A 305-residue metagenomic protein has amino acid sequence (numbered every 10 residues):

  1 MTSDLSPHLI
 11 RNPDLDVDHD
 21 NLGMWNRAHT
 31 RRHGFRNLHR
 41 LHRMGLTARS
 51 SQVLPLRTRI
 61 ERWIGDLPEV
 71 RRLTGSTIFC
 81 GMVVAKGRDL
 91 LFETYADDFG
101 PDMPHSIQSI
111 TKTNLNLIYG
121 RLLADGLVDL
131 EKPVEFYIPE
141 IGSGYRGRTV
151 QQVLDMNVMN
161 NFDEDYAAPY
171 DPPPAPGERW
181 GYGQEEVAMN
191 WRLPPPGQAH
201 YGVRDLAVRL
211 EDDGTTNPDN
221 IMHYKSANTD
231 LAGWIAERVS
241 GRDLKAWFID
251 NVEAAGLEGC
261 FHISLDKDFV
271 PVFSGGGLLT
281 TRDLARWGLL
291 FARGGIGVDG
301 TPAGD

Functional and structural regions predicted by a protein language model:
M1-G100, L127-V128, D155, M159 (+1 more regions): N-terminal leader/targeting segments and the immediately adjacent pre-domain N-terminus
R71-T74, G120, E135, Q151-D155 (+3 more regions): Non-transmembrane alpha-helical segments in soluble domains of secreted/periplasmic/extracellular proteins
R88, S106-L130, V153, A232-A236 (+1 more regions): Active-site SXXK
D89-T94, P169-P218, R242-F261: Short, charged, amphipathic alpha-helices and their helix-cap/turn boundaries
S106, A124-A168, D212-D213, A227 (+1 more regions): Active-site helix/loop module of the DD-peptidase/beta-lactamase fold, centered on the serine-lysine SxxK catalytic
N217-T229: Acidic/His-rich structured neighborhood in mature extracellular/periplasmic domains
N228-I235, G275-G297: Active-site-proximal alpha-helical segments within enzyme catalytic domains
V298-D305: A penicillin-recognizing enzyme superfamily signal
